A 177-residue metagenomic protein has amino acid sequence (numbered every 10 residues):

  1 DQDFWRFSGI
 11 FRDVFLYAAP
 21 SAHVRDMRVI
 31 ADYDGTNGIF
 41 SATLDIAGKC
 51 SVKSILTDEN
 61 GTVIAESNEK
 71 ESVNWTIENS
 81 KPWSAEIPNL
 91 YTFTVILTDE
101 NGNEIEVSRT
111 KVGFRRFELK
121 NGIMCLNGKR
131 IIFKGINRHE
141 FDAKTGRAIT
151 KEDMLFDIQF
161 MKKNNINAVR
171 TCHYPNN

Functional and structural regions predicted by a protein language model:
D1-N177: Secreted/periplasmic carbohydrate-active enzymes, especially glycoside hydrolases
